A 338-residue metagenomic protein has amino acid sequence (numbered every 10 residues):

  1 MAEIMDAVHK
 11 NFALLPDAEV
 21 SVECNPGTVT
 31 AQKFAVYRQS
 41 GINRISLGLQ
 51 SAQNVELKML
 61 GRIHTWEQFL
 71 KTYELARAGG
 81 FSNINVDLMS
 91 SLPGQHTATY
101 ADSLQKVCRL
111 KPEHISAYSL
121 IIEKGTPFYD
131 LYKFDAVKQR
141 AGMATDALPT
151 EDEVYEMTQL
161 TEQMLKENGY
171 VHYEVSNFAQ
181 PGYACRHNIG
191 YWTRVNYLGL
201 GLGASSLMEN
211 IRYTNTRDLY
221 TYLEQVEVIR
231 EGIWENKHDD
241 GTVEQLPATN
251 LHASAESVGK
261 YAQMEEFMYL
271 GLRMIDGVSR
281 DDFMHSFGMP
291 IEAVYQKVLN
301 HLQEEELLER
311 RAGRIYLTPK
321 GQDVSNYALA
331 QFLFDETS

Functional and structural regions predicted by a protein language model:
M1-M289, T337: C-terminal scaffold of the Radical SAM
F283, L299-E305: Basic amphipathic alpha-helical segments that dock to polyanions
M289-H301: Short amphipathic alpha-helical interaction segments
Q303-G313: A short, conserved structural fragment
R314-T318: Minor-groove-contacting beta-hairpin "wing" of winged helix-turn-helix DNA-binding domains
K320-S338: Short, amphipathic alpha-helical interaction segments positioned at domain boundaries
